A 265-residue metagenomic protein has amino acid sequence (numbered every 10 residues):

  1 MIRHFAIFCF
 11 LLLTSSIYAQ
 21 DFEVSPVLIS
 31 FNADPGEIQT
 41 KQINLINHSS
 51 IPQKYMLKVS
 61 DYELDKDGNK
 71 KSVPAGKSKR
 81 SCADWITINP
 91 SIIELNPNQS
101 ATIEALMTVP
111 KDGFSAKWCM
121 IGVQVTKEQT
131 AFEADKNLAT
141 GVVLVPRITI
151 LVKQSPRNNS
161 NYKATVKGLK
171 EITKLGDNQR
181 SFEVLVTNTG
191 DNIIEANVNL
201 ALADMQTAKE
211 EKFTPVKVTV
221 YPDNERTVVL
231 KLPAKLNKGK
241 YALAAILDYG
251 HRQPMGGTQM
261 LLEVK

Functional and structural regions predicted by a protein language model:
I2-S15: Sec-dependent N-terminal signal peptides
Y18-E23, S81, Q154-A164: Proline/serine/threonine-rich low-complexity linkers at boundaries of modular beta-sandwich domains
Q20-Q53, P90-I92, A164-E183: Beta-sheet-dominated interaction scaffolds and their linkers
D21-S25, P52-A105, N197-L200, D204-E210: Surface-exposed binding patches on compact interaction domains or structured appendages
T40-N44, L57, W85-K127: Ligand-binding face of N-terminal immunoglobulin V-set domains in extracellular IgSF glycoproteins
I51-E63, T108-P156, L236-K265: Terminal connector regions
P52-Y55, A116, N161, D191-A196: Short acidic/proline- and small/hydrophobic-mixed sequence motifs that coincide with surface turns and coil-to-beta
I93-S100, K217-E225, R252, E263-K265: Short proline/glycine- and polar residue-rich coil/turn motifs
